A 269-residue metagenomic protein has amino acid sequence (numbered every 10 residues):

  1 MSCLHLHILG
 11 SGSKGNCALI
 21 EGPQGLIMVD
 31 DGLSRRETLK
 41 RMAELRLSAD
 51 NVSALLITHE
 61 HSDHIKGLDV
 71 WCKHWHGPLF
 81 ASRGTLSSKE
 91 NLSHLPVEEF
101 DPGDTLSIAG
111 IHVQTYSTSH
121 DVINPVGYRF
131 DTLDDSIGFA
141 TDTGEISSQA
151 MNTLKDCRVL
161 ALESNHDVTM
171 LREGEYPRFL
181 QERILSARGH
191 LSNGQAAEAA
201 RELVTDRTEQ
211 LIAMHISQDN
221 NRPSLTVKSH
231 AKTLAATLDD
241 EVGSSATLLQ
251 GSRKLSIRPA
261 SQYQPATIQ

Functional and structural regions predicted by a protein language model:
M1-L45, V126-D142, V159: Conserved beta-strand hairpin/beta-sheet module of binuclear metal-dependent hydrolase folds, prominently
I8-A18, E60-H64, L86, T115: Structured catalytic core of nucleotide-sugar glycosyltransferases
M28-G32, V52-E60, F80-R83, G138-T141 (+3 more regions): Active-site neighborhood of phospho(di)ester-bond hydrolases with catalytic His/Asp-centered motifs
R35-A81: Active-site metal-binding motif and surrounding structural segment of the metallo-beta-lactamase
H61-I65, L86-S88, V122-I123, I146-S148 (+2 more regions): Active-site environment of divalent metal-dependent phosphoester hydrolases
K66-W75, S88-N91, N221-K228: Metal-dependent catalytic neighborhoods of phosphoester/phosphodiester hydrolases
A81-D134: Metallo-beta-lactamase
S148-P259: Cap/insert and terminal regions of metallo-dependent hydrolase folds
